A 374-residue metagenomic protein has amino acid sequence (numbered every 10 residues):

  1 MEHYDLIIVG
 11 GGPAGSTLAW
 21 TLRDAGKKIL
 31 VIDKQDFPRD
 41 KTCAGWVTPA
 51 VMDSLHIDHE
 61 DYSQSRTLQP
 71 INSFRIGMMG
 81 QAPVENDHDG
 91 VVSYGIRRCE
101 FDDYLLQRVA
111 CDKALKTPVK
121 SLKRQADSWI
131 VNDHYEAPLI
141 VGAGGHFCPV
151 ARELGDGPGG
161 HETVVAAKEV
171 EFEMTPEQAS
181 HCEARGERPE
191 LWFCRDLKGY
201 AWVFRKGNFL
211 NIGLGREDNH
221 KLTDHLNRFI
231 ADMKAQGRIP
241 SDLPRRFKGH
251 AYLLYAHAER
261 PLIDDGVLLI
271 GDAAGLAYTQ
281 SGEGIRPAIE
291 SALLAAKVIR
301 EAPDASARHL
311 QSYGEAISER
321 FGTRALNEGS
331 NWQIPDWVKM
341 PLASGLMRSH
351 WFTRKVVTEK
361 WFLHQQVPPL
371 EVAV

Functional and structural regions predicted by a protein language model:
M1-G12: Beta1/beta-strand and adjacent pyrophosphate-binding region of the FAD-binding site in flavoprotein oxidoreductases
I7, W20-C43: Glycine-rich FAD pyrophosphate-binding loop
G15-S16: N-terminal Rossmann-fold NAD(P) dinucleotide-binding loop
T21, R108-I239, G275: Predominantly flavin-linked oxidoreductase catalytic cores and closely associated redox partners
D36-R75: N-terminal FAD cofactor-binding segment of flavoenzymes
V47, D53, M79-F101: Dinucleotide-binding Rossmann-like beta1-alpha1 core, especially the glycine-rich loop that anchors the ADP
S121, D218-A295, A307: FAD/FMN-dependent oxidoreductases across multiple families
K297-V374: C-terminal helical "tail/cap" subdomain of flavin- and related membrane-associated enzymes
